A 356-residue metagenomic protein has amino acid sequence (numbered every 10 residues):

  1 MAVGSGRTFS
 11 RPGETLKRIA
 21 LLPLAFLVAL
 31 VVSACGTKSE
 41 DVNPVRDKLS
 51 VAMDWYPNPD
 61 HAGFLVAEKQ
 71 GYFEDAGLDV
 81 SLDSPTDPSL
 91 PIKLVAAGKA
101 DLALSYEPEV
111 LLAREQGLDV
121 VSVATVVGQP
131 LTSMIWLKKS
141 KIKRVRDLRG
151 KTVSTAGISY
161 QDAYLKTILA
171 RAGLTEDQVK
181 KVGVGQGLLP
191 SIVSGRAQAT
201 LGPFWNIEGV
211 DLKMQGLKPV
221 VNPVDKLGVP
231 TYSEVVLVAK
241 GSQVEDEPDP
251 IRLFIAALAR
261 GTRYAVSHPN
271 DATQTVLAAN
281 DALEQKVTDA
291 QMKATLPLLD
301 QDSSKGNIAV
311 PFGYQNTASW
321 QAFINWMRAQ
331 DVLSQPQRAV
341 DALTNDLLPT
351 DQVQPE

Functional and structural regions predicted by a protein language model:
F9-P23: Bacterial N-terminal signal peptides that target proteins for export
L30-A34: C-terminal motif of bacterial Sec signal peptides marking the signal peptidase cleavage site
G36-K38: Bacterial signal peptide processing site
D41-G185, L189-N206, N222-P223: Short, glycine-/small- and polar/acidic-enriched structural segments that line small-molecule recognition paths
Y72-A76, R171-T175, M214-L217, A282-E284 (+1 more regions): Short helix-capping segments at alpha-helix termini
P108, G187-P190, R196-E284: Pocket-lining segment of extracytoplasmic ligand-binding domains
D246-Q330: Secondary-structure end/capping motifs
W320-E356: Conserved C-terminal helix/tail region of periplasmic/extracytoplasmic solute-binding proteins
